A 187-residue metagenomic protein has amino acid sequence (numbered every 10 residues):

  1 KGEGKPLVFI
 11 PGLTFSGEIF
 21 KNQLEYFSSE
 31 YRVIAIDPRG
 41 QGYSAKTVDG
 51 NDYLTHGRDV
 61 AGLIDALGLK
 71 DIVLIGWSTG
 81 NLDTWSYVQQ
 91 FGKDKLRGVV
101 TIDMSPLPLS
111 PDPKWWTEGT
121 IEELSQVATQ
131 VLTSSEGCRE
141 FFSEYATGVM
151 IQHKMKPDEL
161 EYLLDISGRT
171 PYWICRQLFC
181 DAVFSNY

Functional and structural regions predicted by a protein language model:
K1-D49: Conserved HGGG/HGGXW glycine-rich cap/lid loop of the alpha/beta-hydrolase fold
P6, E30-R32, K70-V73, K95-G98: Structural signature of beta-strand start/N-cap positions in the alpha/beta core of ABC transporter nucleotide-binding
F15, G40, N81, P106-L107: Active-site micro-motifs of SAM-dependent methyltransferase domains
I19-N22, Y26, T55-G62, L82 (+4 more regions): Alpha-helical elements of Rossmann-like donor-binding domains used by nucleotide-donor carbohydrate transfer enzymes
E25, I34-T79, Q90-G92: Active-site loop/oxyanion-hole signature of alpha/beta-hydrolase fold enzymes
V73-Q89, D94, G98, L107-P108 (+1 more regions): A structural preference for long, well-packed, hydrophobic secondary-structure segments
W85, Q89-Q90, K95-S134: Flexible "cap/lid" loop of the alpha/beta hydrolase fold
S110-G119, V131-N186: Conserved alpha/beta-hydrolase catalytic His-Asp/Glu region
